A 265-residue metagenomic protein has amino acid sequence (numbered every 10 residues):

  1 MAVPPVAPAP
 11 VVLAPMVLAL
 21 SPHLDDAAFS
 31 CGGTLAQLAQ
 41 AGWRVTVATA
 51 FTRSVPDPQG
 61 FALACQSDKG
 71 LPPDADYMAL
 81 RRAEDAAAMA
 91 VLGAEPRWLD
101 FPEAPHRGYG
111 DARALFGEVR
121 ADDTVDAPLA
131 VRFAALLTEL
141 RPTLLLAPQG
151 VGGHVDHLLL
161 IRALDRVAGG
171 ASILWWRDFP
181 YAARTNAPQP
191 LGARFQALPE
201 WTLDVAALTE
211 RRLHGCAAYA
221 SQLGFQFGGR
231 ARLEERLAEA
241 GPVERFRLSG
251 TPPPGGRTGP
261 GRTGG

Functional and structural regions predicted by a protein language model:
A2-P5, A75, A83-L115, V119 (+3 more regions): The feature marks non-catalytic terminal segments
A2-V167, L213, R262: Active-site beta-strand->loop->alpha-helix modules in alpha/beta enzyme cores, enriched in Gly/His/Asp(Glu)
